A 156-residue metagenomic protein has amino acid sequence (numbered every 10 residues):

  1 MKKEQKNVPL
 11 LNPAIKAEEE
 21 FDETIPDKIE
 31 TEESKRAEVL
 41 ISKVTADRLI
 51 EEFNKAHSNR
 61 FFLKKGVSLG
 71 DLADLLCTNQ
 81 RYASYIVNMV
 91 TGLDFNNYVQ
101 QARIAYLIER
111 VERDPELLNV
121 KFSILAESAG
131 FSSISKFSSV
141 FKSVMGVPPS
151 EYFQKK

Functional and structural regions predicted by a protein language model:
K3-N119, S123-I124, V140-S143, S150: Membrane-proximal linker segments that couple transmembrane helices to downstream signaling/catalytic modules
T78, F131-S132: The short coil/loop that forms the "turn" connecting the two helices of the helix-turn-helix
R81, I134-S135: Key DNA-contact positions within bacterial/archaeal DNA-binding proteins
E116, K155-K156: Long cytosolic C-terminal regulatory regions of eukaryotic multi-pass membrane proteins
E127: Localized chelating/binding microdomains that coordinate divalent metal ions or stabilize phosphate-bearing
